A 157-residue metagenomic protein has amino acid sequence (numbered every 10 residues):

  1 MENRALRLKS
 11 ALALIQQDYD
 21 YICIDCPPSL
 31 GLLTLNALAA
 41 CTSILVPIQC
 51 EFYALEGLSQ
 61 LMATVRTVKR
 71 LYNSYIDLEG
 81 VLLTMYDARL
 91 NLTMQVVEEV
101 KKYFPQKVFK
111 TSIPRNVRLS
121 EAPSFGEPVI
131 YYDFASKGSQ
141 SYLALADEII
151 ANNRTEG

Functional and structural regions predicted by a protein language model:
M1-I24, S29-L30: Cytosolic-facing regulatory segments adjacent to core modules
L8-K9, M62-K69: Short, well-ordered amphipathic alpha-helices
L14, T34-F52: Inter-motif core of Ras-like GTPase G domains
I22, I44-L45, V81: Short, well-ordered beta-strand core segments
D25-C26, T42, L61, T84 (+2 more regions): Residue-level signature of catalytic and energy-coupling elements of molecular machines, predominantly ATP/GTP-dependent
F52-Y53, G57, K69-N73: Flexible, gly/pro- and Lys/Arg-enriched active-site loops
R70-G157: C-terminal lobe/tail of nucleotide-utilizing enzymes
